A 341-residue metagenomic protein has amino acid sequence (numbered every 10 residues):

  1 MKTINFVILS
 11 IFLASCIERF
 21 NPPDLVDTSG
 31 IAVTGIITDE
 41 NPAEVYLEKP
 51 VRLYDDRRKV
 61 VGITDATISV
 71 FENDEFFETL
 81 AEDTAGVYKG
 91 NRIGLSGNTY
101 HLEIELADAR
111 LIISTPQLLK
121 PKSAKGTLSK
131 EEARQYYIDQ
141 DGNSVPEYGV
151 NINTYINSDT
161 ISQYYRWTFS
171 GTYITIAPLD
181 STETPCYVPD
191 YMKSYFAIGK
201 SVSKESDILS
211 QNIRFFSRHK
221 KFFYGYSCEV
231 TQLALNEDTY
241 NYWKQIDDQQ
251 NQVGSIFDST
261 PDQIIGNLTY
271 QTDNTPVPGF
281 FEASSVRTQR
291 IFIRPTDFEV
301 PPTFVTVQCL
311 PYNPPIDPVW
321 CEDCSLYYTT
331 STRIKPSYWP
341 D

Functional and structural regions predicted by a protein language model:
M1-A14: Sec-dependent bacterial lipoprotein signal peptides
I17-D341: A sequence/structural signal for flexible, mid-protein segments enriched in small/helix-disrupting residues
